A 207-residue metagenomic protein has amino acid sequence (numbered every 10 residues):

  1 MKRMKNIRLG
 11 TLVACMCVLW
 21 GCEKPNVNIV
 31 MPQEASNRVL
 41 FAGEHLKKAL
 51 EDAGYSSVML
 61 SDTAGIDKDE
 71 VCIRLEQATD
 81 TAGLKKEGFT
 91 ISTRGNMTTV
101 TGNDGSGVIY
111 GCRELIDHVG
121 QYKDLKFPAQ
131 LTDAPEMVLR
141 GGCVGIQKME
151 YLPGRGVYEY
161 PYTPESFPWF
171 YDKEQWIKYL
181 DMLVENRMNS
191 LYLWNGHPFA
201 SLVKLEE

Functional and structural regions predicted by a protein language model:
M1-P25: Bacterial Sec-dependent N-terminal signal peptides
R3, D52, S56, H118-Q121: A structural signal for alpha-helix termini and helix-coil/disorder junctions
R8, C22-G95, K126-A129: Acidic, contiguous N-terminal accessory segments
L12, L40-F41, I109: A broad detector of short, well-ordered amphipathic alpha-helices that serve as recognition/interaction surfaces
C15-C17, C22, C72, C112 (+1 more regions): Generic recognition of cysteine residues
E34, H45, A49, T81-A82 (+2 more regions): Feature activates predominantly on carbohydrate-active enzymes
